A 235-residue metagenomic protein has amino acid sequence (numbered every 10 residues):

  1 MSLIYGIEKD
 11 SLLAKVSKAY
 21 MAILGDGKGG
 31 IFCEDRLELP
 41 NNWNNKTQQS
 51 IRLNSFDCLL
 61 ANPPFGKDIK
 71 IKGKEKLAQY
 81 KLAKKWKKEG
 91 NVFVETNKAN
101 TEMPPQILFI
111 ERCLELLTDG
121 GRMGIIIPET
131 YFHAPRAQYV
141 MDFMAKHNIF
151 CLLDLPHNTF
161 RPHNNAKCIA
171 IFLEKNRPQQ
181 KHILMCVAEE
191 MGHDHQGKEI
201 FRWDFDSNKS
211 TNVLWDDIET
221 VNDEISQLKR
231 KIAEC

Functional and structural regions predicted by a protein language model:
M1-A61, G66-K70, I127-T130, P135 (+2 more regions): Conserved S-adenosyl-L-methionine
L53-C235: A conserved structural/catalytic subdomain of Rossmann-like adenosyl-cofactor enzymes
